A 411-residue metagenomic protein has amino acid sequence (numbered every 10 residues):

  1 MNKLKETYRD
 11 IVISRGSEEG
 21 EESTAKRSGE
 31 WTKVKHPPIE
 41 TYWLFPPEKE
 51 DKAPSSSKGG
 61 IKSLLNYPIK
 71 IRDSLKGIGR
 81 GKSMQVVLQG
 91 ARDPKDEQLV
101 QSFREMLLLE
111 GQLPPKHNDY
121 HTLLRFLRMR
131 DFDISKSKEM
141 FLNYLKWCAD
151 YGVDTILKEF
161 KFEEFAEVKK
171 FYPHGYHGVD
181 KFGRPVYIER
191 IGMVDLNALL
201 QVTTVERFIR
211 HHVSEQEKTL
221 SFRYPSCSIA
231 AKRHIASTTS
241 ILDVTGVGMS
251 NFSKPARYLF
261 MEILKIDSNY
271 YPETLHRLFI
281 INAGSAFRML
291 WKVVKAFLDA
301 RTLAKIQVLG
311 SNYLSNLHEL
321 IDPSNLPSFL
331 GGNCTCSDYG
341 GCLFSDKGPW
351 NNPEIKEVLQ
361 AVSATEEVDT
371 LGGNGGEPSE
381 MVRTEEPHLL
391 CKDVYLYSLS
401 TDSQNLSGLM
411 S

Functional and structural regions predicted by a protein language model:
M1-S411: Basic, amphipathic alpha-helical/coil surface patches used to engage anionic, phosphate-bearing ligands and membranes
